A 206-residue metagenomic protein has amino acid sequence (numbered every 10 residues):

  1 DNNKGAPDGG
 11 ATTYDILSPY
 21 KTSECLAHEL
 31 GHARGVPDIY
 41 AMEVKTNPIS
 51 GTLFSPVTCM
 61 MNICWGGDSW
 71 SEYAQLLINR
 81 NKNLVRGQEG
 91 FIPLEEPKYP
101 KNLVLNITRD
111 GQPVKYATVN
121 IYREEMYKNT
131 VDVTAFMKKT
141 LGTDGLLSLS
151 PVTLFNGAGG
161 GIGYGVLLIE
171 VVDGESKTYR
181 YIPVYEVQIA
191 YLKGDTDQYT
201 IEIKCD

Functional and structural regions predicted by a protein language model:
D1-F54: Active-site-proximal segment of zinc-dependent metalloprotease catalytic domains
K45-D206: Replace "(M1/M4/M9/M12/WLM)" with "(e.g., M1/M4/M8/M9/M12/M26/WLM)" and add "not limited to" to clarify scope
